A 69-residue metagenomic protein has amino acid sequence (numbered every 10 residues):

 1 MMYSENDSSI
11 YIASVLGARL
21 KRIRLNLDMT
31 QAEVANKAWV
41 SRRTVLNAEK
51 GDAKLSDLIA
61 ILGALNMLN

Functional and structural regions predicted by a protein language model:
M1-S14: N-terminal flexible/basic segments that precede or flank functional cores
A18, D28-M29, A53-S56: Residue-level signal for the short linker/turn that defines the boundary of a DNA-recognition helix
L25: Short helix-to-coil "ATP-lid" hinge immediately C-terminal to the conserved N-box Asn in the Bergerat
D28-T44: Short alpha-helical DNA-recognition segment
A53-N69: DNA major-groove recognition helix of helix-turn-helix/homeodomain DNA-binding modules
